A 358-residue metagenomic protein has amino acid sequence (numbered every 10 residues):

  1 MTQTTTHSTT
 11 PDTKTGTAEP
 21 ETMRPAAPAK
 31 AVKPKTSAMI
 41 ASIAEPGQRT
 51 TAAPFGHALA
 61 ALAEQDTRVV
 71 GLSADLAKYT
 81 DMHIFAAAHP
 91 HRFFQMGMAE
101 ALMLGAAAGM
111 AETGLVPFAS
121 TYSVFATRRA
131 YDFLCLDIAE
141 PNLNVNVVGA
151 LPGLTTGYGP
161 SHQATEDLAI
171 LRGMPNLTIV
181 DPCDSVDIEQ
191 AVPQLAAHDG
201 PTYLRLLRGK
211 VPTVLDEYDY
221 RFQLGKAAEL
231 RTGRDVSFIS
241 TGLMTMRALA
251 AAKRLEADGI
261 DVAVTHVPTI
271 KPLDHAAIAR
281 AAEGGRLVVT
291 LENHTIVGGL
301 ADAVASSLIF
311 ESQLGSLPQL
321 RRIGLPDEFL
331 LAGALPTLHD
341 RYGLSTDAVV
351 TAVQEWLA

Functional and structural regions predicted by a protein language model:
T2-H7, E19, R24, R68 (+4 more regions): Thiamine diphosphate
T2-R205, K210-V211: Thiamine diphosphate
